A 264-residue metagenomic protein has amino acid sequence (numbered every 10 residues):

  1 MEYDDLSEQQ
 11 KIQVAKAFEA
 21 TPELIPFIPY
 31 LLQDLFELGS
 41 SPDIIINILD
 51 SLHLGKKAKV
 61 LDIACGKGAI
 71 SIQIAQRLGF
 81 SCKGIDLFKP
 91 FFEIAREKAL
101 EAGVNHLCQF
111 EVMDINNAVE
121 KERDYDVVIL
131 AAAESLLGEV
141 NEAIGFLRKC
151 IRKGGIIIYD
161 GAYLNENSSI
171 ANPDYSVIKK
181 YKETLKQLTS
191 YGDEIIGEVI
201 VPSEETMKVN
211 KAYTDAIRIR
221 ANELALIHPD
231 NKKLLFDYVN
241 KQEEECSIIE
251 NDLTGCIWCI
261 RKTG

Functional and structural regions predicted by a protein language model:
P29-I46: Conserved SAM-binding loop and adjacent beta-strand
K57-G66: Conserved class I S-adenosyl-L-methionine
K67-N117: Class I SAM-dependent methyltransferase SAM/SAH-binding core
V119-V128: A short acidic, Gly/Pro-enriched loop at the edge of an enzyme's catalytic core that lines a small-molecule cofactor
V127-V140: A short SAM/SAH-binding and catalytic strip from SAM-dependent methyltransferases
N141-I156: A short glycine-rich, Lys/Arg-flanked "PGG" loop and its adjoining helix->strand segment in the class I
I158-E183: Conserved class I S-adenosyl-L-methionine
V201-G264: Conserved Class I S-adenosyl-L-methionine
